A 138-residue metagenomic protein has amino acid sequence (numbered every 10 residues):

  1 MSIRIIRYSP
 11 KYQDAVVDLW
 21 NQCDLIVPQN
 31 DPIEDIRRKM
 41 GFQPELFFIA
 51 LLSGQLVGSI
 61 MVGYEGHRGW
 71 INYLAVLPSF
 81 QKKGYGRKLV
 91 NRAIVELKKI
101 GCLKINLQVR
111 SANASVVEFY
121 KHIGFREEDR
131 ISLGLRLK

Functional and structural regions predicted by a protein language model:
S2-V16: A short beta-loop-alpha structural element at the N-terminal edge of CoA-dependent acyl/N-acetyltransferase catalytic
V17-D31: Helix-loop element at the rim of GNAT/NAT acetyltransferase active sites that forms part of the acceptor-substrate
R38-I49, W70: A short helix-loop-beta-strand connector motif used in the catalytic cores of GNAT acetyltransferases and, in some
I49, Q55-G63, W70-A75: Conserved beta-strand in the GNAT
G63-N72, Q81, E127-E128: A conserved beta-turn-beta hairpin within the catalytic core of GNAT-like acetyltransferases that forms part
F80, G84-R92: Conserved acetyl-CoA pyrophosphate-binding loop and the N-cap/start of the following alpha-helix in GNAT-like
L97-Q108: Conserved GNAT acetyl-CoA-binding A-motif
L107-V116, G134-K138: Conserved beta-strand-loop-alpha-helix junction that forms the acyl-donor binding cleft
